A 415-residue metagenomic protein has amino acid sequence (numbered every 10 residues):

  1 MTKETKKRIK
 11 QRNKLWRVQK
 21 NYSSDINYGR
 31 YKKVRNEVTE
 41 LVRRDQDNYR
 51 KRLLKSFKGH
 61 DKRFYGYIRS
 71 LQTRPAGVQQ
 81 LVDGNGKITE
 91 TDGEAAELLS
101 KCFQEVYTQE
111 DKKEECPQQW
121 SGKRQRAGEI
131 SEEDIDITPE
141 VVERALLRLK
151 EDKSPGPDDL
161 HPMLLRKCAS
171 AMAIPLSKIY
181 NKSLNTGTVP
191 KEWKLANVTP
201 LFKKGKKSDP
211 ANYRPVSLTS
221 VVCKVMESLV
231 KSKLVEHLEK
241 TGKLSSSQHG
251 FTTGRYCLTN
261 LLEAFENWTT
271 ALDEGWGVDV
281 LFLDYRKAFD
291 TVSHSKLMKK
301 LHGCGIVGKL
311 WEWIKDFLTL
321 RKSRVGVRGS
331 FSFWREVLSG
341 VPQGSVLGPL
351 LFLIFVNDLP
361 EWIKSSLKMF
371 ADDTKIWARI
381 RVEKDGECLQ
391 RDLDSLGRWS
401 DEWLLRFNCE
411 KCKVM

Functional and structural regions predicted by a protein language model:
E4, K62-N212, S217, V225 (+1 more regions): Surface-exposed loop/turn segments and immediately adjacent short secondary-structure elements within folded domains
T5-N13, Y28-Q46, D61, F103 (+2 more regions): Short amphipathic alpha-helical coiled-coil/interface segments
R12, V38, I68, F103 (+17 more regions): Mobile genetic element proteins and their domesticated derivatives, centered on retroelements and DNA transposons
D111-V142, T188, W193-N197, E236-T291 (+2 more regions): Active-site-proximal segment of RNA-dependent polymerases
D152-L160, D209-L218, T259-H302: Conserved catalytic palm subdomain of right-hand nucleotidyl-transferase polymerases, strongest for RNA-directed enzymes
V230-Q248, P349-W377: Active-site palm subdomain of RNA-directed nucleic acid polymerases
A288-C304, T374-D401: Catalytic palm subdomain of template-directed nucleic-acid polymerases, centered on the conserved carboxylate motif
G329, R391, L405-M415: Short, conserved micro-motifs composed of acidic
